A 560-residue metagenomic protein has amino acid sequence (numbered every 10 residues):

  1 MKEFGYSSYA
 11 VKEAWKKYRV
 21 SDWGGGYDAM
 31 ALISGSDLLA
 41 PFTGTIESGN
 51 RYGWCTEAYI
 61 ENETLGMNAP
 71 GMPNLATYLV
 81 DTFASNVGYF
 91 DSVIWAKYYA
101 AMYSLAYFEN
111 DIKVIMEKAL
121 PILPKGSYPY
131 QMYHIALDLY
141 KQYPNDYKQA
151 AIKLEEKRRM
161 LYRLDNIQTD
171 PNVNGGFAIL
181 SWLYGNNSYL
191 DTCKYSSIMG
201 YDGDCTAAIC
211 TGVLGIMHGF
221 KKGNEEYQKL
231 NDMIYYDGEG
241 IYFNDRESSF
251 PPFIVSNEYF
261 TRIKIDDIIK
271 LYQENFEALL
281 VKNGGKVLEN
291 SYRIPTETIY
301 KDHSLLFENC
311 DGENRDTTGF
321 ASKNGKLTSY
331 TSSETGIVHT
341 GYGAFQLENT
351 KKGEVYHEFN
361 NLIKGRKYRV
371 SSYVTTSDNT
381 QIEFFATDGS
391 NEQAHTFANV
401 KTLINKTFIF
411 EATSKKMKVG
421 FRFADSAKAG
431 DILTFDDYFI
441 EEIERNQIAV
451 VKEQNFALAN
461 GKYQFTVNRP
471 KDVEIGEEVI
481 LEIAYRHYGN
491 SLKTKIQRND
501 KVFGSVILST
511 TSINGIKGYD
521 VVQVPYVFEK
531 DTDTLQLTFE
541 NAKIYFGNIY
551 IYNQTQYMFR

Functional and structural regions predicted by a protein language model:
M1-D91: Gly/Ser-rich oxyanion-binding loop with an adjacent helix/lid that shapes the negatively charged ligand pocket
F4, T56-A58, S92-A96, P129-M132 (+8 more regions): Active-site-proximal structural scaffolding
S7, V11, Y59, M72-A76 (+5 more regions): Stable alpha-helical elements in mature extracytoplasmic
L38-G53, T64-M72, D81-V87, A101-G200 (+1 more regions): Accessory "access/gating" subregions that flank catalytic or transport cores
Y99-A100, L180-E277: Catalytic phosphate/nucleotide-handling subdomain of diverse soluble enzymes
S256-S304: C-terminal domain-closing interface element
Y300-V521, V527-T534, T538-Y545, Y550: Extracellular and organelle-lumenal recognition/adhesion modules and their flexible linkers in secreted
T555-R560: Enriched but not universal
